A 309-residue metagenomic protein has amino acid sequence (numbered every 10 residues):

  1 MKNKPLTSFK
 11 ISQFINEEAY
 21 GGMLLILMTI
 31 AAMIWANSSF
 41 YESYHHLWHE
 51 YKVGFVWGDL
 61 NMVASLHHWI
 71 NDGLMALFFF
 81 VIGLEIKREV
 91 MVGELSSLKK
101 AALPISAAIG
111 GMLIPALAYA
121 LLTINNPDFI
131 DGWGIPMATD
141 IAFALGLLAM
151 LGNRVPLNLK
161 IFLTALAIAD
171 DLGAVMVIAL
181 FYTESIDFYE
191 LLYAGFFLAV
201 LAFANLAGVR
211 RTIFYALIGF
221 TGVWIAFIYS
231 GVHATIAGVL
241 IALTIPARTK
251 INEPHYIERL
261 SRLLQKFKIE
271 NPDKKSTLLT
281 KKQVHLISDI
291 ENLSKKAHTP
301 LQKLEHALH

Functional and structural regions predicted by a protein language model:
K2-T7, I11, E17, Y51 (+2 more regions): Predominantly late transmembrane helices and immediately cytosolic-facing juxtamembrane segments
F9-S12, V81-S96, L145-P156, A199-R211 (+1 more regions): C-terminal ends of transmembrane helices
L24-N37, F78-L84, I114-A116, F197-N205 (+2 more regions): Hydrophobic core segments of alpha-helical transmembrane domains in multi-pass membrane transport and ion-translocation
W35-L47, N61-H67, V81-S97, I114-G134: Transmembrane alpha-helix boundary signature
H46-L47, H68-F79, P127-A142, T183-F196 (+1 more regions): Structural signature of hydrophobic alpha-helical transmembrane segments
E89-A116, D187-F196: Entry/N-cap segments of selected transmembrane alpha helices and their immediately preceding amphipathic helices
L98-S106, N126-M137, V155-A165, T299: The feature identifies polytopic integral membrane transport proteins across all domains of life
I114-P115, P136-I161, D170-M176: Short helical (or helix-break) motifs at transmembrane helix termini and adjacent helical loops in multi-pass membrane
